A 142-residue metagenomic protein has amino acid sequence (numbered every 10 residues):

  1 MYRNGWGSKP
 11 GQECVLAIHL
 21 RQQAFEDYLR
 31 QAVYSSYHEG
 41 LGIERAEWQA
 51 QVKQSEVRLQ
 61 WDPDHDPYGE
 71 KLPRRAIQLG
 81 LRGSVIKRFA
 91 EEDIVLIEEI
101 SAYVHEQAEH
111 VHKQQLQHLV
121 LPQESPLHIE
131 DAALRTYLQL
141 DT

Functional and structural regions predicted by a protein language model:
M1-K9: Long, hydrophobic N-terminal alpha-helical segment
K9-L16, Q22-T142: Conserved NAD+-utilizing ADP-ribose enzyme module
